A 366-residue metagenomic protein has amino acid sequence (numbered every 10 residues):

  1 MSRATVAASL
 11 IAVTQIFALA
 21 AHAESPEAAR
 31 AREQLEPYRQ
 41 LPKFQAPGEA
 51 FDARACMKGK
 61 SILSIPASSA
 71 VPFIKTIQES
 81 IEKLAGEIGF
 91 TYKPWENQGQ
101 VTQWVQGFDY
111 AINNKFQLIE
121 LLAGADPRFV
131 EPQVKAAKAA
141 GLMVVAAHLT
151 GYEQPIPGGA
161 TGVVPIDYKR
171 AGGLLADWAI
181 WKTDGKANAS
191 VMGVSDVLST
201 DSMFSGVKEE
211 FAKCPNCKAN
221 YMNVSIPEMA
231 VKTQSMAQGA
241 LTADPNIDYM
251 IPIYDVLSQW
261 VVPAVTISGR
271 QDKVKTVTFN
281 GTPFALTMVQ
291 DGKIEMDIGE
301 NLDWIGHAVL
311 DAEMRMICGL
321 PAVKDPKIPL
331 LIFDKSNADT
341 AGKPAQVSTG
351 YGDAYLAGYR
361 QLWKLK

Functional and structural regions predicted by a protein language model:
M1-S9: Bacterial N-terminal signal peptides that target proteins for export
I16-A23: Sec/Tat signal peptide C-region and signal peptidase I cleavage site
E24-K60, W304-K366: Hinge/cleft segment of the Venus flytrap/periplasmic-binding protein
R30, E49, W104, G162-A189 (+4 more regions): Hydrophobic alpha-helical segments within soluble ligand-binding/sensing domains
R30-S80, L84, I88, K93-Q106 (+5 more regions): Extracytoplasmic "Venus flytrap"
I62-L63, I81, G173-N223, E313-M316 (+1 more regions): An alpha-beta-alpha
A123-A139, V207, I226-M288: Hydrophobic alpha-helical
P127-R128, P132-R170, N188, T282-Q290 (+1 more regions): Flexible loop/hinge segments that line or gate small-molecule binding clefts
